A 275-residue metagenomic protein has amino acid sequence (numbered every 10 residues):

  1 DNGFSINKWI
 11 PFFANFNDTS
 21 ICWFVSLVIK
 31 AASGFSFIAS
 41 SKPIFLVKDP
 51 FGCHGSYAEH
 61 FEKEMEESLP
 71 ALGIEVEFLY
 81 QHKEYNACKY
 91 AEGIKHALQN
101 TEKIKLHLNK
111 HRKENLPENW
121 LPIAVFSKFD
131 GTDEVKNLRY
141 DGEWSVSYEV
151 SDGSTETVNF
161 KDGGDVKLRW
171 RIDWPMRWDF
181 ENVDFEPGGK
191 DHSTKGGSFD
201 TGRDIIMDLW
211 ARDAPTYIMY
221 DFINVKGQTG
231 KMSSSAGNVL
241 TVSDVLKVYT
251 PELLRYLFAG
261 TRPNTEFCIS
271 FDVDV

Functional and structural regions predicted by a protein language model:
D1, P11-A14, I21, V25-K105 (+1 more regions): N-terminal Rossmann-like or analogous alpha/beta NTP/dinucleotide-binding catalytic cores that position adenine
L79, A214-V225: Long, charged, glycine-rich C-terminal linkers/tails
W120-I123, W144-V146, T250: Short metal-coordination and nucleic-acid-contact micro-motifs, chiefly zinc-binding Cys/His arrays
A124-D130, E149-D152: Short cysteine-rich clusters marking metal-coordination/redox-active sites
E134-D141, N159-K161: Short Cys/His-rich "knuckle" micro-motifs
D141-S154: Cysteine-rich micro-motifs
F180-D191, S235-L240: Glycine- and acidic
T194, F199, D221-V275: Catalytic adenosine-cofactor/nucleotide-binding cores of aminoacyl-tRNA synthetases and other
